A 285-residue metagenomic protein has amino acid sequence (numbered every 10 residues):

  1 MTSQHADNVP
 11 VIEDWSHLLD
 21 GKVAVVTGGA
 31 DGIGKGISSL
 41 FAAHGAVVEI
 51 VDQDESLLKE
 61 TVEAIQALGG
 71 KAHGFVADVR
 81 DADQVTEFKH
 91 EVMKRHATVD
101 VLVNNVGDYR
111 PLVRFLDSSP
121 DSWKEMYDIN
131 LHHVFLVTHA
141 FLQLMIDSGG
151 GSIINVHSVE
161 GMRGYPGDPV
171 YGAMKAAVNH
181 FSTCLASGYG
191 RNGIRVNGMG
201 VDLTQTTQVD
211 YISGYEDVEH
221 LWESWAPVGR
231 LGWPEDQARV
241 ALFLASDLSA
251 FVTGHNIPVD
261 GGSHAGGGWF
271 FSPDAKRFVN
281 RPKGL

Functional and structural regions predicted by a protein language model:
W15-E49: Canonical Rossmann dinucleotide-binding motif of NAD(H)/NADP(H)-dependent dehydrogenases/reductases, specifically
V113-F115, S119-Y127, W222: Substrate-binding pocket helix/loop in short-chain dehydrogenase/reductase
T138, M174, S182: Active-site helix of classical SDR
Q143, S187-G188, A250: Alpha-helical segment proximal to the catalytic Tyr-Lys
S158: Residue(s) in the substrate-gating loop at a strand-loop-helix junction that position the organic substrate next
G190, R195, V252-G254: Short, small/polar-rich loop/turn modules that mediate ligand/substrate recognition or access, typified
A226-Q237, L248: A conserved structural motif in NAD(P)-dependent oxidoreductases
